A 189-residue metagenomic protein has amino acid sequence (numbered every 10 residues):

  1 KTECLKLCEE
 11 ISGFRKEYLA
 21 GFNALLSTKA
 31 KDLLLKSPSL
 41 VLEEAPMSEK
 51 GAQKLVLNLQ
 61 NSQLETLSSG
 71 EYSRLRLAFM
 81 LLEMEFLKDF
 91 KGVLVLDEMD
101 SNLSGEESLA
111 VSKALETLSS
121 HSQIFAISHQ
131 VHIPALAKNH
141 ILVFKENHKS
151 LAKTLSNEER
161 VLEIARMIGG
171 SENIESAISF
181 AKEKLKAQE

Functional and structural regions predicted by a protein language model:
K1-L7, S12, K31, K50-L64 (+1 more regions): Interdomain coupling and dimerization elements in large ATP-driven molecular machines
K1-P46: Charged, surface-exposed helical/loop "interaction arms" that form contiguous linear patches used for dimerization
L5, S12, S27, K31-L35 (+7 more regions): Signal for well-folded cores of large energy- and translation-related assemblies
A20, K88, S101-L109: Conserved D-loop-proximal element of ABC-family nucleotide-binding domains
A30-L33, A45-K50, E65-L67, E116 (+2 more regions): Replace "in large, NTP-powered and nucleic-acid-processing enzymes" with "in large, NTP-powered factors and other
M47-M80, M99-E106, T154-L155: Conserved ABC ATPase signature
V56-L57, G70-V95, K113-L118: GG-anchored amphipathic helix commonly corresponding to the ABC/SMC/Rad50 NBD signature/C-loop
E106-E189: C-terminal lobe/lid and adjacent interdomain/linker elements of RecA-like ASCE P-loop ATPase modules
